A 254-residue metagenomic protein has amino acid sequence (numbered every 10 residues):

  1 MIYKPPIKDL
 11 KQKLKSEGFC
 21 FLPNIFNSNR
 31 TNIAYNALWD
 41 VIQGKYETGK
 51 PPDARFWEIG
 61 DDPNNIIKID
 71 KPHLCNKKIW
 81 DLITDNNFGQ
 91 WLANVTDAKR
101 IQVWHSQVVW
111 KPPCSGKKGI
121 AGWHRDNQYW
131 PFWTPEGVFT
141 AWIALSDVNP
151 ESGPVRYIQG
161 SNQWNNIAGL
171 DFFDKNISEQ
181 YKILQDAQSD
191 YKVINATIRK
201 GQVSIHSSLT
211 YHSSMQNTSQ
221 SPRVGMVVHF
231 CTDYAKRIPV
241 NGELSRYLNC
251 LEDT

Functional and structural regions predicted by a protein language model:
M1-E17, P23-W123, Y129, L170 (+1 more regions): Non-heme Fe(II)-dependent double-stranded beta-helix
F19, H105, E136-T140, S152 (+2 more regions): Extracellular structured ligand-interaction cores
N36, G44, T48-A54, D61 (+3 more regions): Non-heme Fe(II)/2-oxoglutarate
D97, D126-V138, Y191, I198 (+1 more regions): A short beta-loop-beta micro-motif enriched in histidine and acidic residues
Q107, R125-N127, I143-D147, Q159: Short, structured patches in soluble enzyme cores that scaffold and shape functional sites
S115, G119-W123, W133-T134, E151-Y157 (+2 more regions): A short secondary-structure junction signal
P131-P150, T197-I198, I205, H229-D233: Short, conserved beta-strand element in jelly-roll/cupin
V148-Y211, A235, R246-N249: Double-stranded beta-helix
